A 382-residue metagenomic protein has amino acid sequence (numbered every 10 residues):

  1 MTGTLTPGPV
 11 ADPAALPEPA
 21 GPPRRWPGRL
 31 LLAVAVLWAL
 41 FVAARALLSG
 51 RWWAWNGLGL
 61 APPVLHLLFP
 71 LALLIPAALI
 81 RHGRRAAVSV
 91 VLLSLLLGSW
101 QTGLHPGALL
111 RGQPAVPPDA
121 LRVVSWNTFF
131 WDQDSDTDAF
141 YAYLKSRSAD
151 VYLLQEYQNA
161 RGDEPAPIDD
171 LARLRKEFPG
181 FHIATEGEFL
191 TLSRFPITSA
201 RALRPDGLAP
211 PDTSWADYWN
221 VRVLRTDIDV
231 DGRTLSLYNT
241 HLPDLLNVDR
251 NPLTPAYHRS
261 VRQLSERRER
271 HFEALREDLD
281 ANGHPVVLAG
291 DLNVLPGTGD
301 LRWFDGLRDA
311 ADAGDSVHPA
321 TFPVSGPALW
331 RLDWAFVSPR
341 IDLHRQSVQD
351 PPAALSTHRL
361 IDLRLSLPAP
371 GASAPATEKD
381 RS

Functional and structural regions predicted by a protein language model:
T2-N56, L60-V151, S193-S382: Active-site regions of metal-assisted phosphoester/phosphodiester hydrolases, unifying DNase/endonuclease modules
E156, E186: His/Cys-centered metal/cofactor-coordination and adjacent catalytic loops
Q158-E177, T298-D305: Metal-dependent catalytic neighborhoods of phosphoester/phosphodiester hydrolases
P179-A184: A structural signal for short loop-to-beta-strand junctions that line the ligand-binding cleft of periplasmic/secreted
